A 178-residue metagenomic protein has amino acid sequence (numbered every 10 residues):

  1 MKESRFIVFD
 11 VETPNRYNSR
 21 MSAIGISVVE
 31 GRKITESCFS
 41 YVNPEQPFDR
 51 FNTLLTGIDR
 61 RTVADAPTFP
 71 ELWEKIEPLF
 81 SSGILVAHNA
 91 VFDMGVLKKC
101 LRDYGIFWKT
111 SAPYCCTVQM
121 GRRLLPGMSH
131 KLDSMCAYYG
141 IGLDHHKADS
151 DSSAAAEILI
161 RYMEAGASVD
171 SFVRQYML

Functional and structural regions predicted by a protein language model:
M1-A112, P126, L132-H146: Conserved non-catalytic scaffold segment of RNase H-like nuclease domains
M1-K2, I158-L178: Acidic two-metal-ion nuclease catalytic site recognized across multiple nuclease folds, prominently DnaQ/RNase D-T
E71, Q119, S152-A154: Short secondary-structure boundary/hinge segments and terminal tails
L97, M120, A155-L159: Buried hydrophobic packing segments
K109-G121: Conserved beta-strand -> loop -> alpha-helix junction used to position metal-binding or nucleic-acid-contacting
K147-R161: Acidic, divalent-metal-coordinating active-site segment for phosphoryl/phosphodiester hydrolysis, typified by short
